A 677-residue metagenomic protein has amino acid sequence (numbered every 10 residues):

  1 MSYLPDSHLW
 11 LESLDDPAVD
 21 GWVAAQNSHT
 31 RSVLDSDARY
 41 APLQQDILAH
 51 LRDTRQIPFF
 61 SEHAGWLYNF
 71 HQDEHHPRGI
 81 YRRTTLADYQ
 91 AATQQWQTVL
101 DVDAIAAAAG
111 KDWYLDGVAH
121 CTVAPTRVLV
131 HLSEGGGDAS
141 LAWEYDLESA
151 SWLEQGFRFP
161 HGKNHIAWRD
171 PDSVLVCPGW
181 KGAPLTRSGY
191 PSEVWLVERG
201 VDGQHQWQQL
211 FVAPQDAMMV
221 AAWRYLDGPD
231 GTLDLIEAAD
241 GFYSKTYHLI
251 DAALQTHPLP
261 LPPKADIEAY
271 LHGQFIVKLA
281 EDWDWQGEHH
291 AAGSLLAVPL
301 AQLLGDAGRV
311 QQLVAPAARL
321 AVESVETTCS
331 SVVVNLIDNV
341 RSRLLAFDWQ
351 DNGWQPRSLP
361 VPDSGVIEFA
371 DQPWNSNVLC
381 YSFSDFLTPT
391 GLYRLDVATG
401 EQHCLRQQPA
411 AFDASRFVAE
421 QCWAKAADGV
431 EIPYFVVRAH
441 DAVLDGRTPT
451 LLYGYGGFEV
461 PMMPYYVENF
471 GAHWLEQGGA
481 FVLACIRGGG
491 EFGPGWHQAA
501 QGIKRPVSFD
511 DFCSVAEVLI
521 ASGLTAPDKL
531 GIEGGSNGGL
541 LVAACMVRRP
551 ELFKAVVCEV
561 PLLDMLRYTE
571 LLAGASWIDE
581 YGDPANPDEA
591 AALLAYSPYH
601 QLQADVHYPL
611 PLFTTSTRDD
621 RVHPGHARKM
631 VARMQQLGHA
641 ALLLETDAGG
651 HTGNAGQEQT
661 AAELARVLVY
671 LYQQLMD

Functional and structural regions predicted by a protein language model:
M1-V378, S384-T390, R394-L395, T399 (+5 more regions): Beta-propeller folds
G65, Q72, S384, Y453-G457 (+2 more regions): Glycine-rich His-Gly loop
T98, E401, A480, A640-L642: Conserved beta-strand segments of alpha/beta enzyme cores
D103-A124, L132-G137, S151, L395-E401 (+2 more regions): Cap/lid segment of the alpha/beta-hydrolase catalytic domain
L129, A167, L175, D234-L235 (+20 more regions): Structured core elements
T246-A252, L259-K264, H289-A292, E326-T328 (+15 more regions): Composition- and surface-driven signal marking solvent-exposed, interaction-prone regions in large proteins
E288-H290, V325-T328, D338, Q372-N375 (+11 more regions): A structural signal for short secondary-structure junctions
L483-D677: Active-site-proximal cap/loop segments of hydrolase catalytic domains
